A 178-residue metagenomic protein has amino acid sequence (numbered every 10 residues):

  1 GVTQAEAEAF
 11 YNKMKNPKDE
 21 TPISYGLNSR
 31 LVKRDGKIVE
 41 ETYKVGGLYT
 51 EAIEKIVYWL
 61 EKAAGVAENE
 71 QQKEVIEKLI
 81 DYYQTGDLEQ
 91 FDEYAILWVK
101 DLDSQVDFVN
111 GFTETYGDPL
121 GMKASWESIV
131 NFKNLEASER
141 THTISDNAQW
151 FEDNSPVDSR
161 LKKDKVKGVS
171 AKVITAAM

Functional and structural regions predicted by a protein language model:
G1-V32, G36-M178: Contiguous, non-catalytic segments that form substrate-binding/exosite surfaces or channel walls
